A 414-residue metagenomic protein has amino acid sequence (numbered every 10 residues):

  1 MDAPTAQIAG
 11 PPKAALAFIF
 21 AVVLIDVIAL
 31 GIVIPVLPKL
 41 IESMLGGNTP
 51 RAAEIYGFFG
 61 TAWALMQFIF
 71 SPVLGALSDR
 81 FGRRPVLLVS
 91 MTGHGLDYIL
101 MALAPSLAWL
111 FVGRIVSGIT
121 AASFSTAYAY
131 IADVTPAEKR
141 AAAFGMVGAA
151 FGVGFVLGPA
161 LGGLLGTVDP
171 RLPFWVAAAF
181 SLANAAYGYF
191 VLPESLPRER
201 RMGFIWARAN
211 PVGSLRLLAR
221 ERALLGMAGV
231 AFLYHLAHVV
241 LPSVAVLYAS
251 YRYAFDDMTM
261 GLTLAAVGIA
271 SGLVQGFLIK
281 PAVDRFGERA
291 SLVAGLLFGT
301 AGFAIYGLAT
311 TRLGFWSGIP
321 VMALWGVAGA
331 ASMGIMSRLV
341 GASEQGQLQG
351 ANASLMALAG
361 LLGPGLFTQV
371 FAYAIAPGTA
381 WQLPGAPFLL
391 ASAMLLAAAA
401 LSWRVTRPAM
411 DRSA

Functional and structural regions predicted by a protein language model:
D2-K13, P193-V230, R252: Juxtamembrane intracellular "pre-TM" segments in multi-pass secondary transporters
P35-A53, S243-M260: Short amphipathic helix-loop junctions that connect adjacent transmembrane helices in Major Facilitator Superfamily/SLC
F68-L107: Conserved MFS/SLC helix-loop-helix module at the cytosolic interface between two early adjacent transmembrane helices
F70-G82, V274-E288: Helix-to-loop junctions at the C-terminal end of transmembrane segments in multipass secondary transporters
G113-G152: Cytoplasmic helix-loop-helix junction between adjacent transmembrane helices in 12-TM secondary transporters
G166-A179, Q369-A393: A membrane-interface helix-boundary motif in multi-pass transporters
A185-V191, L389-A414: Multi-pass alpha-helical transporter architecture, strongest for 12-TM Major Facilitator/SLC carriers used
R289-S332: C-terminal transmembrane helical hairpin of 12-TM major facilitator-type secondary transporters
